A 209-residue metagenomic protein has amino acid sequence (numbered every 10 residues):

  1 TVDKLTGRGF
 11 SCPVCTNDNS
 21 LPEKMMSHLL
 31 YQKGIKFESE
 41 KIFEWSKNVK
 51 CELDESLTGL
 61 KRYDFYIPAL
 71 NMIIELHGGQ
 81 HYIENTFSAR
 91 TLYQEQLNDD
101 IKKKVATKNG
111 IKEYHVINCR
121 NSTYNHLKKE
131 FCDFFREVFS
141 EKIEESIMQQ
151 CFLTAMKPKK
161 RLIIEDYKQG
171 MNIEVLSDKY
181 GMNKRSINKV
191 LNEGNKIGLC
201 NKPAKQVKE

Functional and structural regions predicted by a protein language model:
T1-K208: Nucleic-acid endo/exonuclease domains
